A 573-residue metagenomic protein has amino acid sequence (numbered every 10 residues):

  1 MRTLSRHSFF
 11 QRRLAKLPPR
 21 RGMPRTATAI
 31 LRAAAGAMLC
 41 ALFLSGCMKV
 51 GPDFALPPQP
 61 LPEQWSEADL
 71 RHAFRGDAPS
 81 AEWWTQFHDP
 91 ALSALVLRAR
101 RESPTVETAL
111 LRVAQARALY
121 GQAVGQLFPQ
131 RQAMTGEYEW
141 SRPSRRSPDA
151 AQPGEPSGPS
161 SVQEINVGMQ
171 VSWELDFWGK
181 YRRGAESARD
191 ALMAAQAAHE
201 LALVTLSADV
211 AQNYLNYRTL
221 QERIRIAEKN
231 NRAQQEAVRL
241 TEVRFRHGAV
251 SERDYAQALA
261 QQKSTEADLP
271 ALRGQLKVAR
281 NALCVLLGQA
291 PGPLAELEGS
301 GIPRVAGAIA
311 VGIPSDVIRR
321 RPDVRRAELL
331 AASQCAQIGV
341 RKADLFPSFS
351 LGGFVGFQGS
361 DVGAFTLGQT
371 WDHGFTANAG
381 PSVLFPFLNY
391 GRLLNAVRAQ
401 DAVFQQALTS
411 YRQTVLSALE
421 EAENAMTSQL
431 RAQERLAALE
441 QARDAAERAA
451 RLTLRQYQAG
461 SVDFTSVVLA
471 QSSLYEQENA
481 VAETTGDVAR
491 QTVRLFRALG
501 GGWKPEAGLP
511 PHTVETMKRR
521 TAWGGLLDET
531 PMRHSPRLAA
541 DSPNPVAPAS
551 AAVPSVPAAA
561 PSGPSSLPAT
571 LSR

Functional and structural regions predicted by a protein language model:
M1-A29: N-terminal secretory signal peptides that target proteins for export/translocation
R2-L4, T28-L39, F43-R101, P148-Q152 (+5 more regions): Terminal intrinsically disordered/low-complexity segments used for targeting and assembly
V50-D53, A81-E82, H88-R98, E102 (+8 more regions): Small/polar-residue-enriched beta-strand and adjacent coil segments characteristic of outer-membrane beta-barrel
E102-S103, H247, A459: Charged, alpha-helical scaffolding/interaction elements associated with membrane systems
T108-A123, A202, L206-K229, A233-V243 (+6 more regions): Amphipathic alpha-helical coiled-coil segments
R244-V250, D268-A271: Amphipathic alpha-helical interface segments used for oligomerization, scaffolding, and membrane association
S251, A290, V462-D463: Short coil/turn motifs that cap or connect alpha-helices
L272, P322-D323, T484: Metallo-beta-lactamase
